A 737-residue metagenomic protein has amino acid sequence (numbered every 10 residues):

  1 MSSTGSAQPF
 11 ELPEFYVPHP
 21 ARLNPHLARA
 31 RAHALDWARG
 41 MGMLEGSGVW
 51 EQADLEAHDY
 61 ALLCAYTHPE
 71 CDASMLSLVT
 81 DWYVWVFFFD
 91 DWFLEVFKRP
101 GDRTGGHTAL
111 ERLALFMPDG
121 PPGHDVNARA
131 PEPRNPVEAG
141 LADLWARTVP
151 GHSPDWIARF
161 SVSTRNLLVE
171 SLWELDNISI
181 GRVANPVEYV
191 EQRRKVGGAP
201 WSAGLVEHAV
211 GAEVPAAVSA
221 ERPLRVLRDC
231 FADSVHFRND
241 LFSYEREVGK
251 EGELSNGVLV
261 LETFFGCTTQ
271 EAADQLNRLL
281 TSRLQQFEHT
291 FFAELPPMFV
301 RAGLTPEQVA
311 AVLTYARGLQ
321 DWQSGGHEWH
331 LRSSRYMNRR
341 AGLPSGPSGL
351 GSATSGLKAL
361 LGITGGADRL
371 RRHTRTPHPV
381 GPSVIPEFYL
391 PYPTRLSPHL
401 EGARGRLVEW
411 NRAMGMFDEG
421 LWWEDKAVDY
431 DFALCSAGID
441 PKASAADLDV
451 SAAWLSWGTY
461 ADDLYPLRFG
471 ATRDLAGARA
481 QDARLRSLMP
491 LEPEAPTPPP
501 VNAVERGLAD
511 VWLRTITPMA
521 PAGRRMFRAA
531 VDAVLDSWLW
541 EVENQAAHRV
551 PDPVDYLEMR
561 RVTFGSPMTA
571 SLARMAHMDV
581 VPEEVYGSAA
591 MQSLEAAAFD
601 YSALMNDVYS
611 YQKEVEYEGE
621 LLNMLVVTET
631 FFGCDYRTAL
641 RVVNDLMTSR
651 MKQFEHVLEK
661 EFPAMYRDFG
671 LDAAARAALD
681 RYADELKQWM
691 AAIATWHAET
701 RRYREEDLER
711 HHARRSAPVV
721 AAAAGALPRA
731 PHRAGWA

Functional and structural regions predicted by a protein language model:
M1-A737: Alpha-helical, largely C-terminal catalytic domains that coordinate divalent metal ions via clustered Asp/Glu/His
